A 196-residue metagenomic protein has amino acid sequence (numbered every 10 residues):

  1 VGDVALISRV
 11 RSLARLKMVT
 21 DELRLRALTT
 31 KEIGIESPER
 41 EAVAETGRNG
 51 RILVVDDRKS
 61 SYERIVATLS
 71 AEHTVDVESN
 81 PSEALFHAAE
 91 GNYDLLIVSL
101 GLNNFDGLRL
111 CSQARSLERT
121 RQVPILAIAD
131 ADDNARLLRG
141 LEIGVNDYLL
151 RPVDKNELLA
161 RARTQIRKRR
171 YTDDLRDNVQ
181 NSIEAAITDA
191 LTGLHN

Functional and structural regions predicted by a protein language model:
V1-V10, A14, M18, V153-A162: C-terminal output helix
R48-L69, D76-V77, L96-I97, A114: Conserved acidic segment of CheY-like receiver
V77-L95, S99: Acidic, metal-coordinating helix/loop segments flanking the phosphotransfer/catalytic sites of two-component signaling
N80, D106-R109: Acidic catalytic/metal-coordinating carboxylates
F86, L108-R121: Short amphipathic alpha-helix used as the core "switch/output" element in two-component signaling
S182-N196: Conserved nucleotide-binding and Mg2+-coordinating catalytic segments in signaling enzymes
